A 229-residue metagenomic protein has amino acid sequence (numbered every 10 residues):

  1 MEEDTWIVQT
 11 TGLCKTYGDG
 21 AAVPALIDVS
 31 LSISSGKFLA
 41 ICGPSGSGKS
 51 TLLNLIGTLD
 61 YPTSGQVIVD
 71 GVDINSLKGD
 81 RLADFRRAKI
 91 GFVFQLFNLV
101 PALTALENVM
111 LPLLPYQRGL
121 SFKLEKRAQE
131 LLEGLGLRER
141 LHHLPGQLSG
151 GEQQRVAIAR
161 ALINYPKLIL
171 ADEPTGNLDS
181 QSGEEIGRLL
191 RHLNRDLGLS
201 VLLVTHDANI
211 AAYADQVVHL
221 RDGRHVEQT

Functional and structural regions predicted by a protein language model:
M1-D4: Short, low-complexity, intrinsically disordered N-terminal peptides in bacterial proteins
W6-L220: ABC family nucleotide-binding domain
V217-T229: H-loop (His-switch) and adjacent beta-strand-loop-beta switch element of ABC-type ATPase nucleotide-binding domains
